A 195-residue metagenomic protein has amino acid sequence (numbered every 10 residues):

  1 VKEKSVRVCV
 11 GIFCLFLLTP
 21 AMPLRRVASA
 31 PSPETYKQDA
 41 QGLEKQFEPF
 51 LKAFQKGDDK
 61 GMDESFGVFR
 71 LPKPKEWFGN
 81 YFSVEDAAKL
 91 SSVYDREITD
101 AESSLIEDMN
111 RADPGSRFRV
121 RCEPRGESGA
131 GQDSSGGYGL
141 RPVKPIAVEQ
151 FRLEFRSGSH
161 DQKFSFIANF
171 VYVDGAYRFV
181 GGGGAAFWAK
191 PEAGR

Functional and structural regions predicted by a protein language model:
V1-V6: N-terminal secretory signal peptides that target proteins for export/translocation
C9-P20: Bacterial N-terminal signal peptides
L24-D59, L71, K75-E76: Short, low-complexity N-terminal intrinsically disordered segments enriched in polar/charged residues
F47-G57, M62-S65, V171-Y172, Y177-F179: Conserved catalytic-core segments centered on acid/base and nucleophilic motifs
D59-E85: Short, well-ordered alpha-helical segments enriched in acidic and aromatic residues
F78-K163: Surface-exposed, charged secondary-structure patches
R141, R152-E154, H160-P191: Short beta-strand edge/turn micro-motifs at domain boundaries
A193-R195: Short acidic DE-rich linear segments
